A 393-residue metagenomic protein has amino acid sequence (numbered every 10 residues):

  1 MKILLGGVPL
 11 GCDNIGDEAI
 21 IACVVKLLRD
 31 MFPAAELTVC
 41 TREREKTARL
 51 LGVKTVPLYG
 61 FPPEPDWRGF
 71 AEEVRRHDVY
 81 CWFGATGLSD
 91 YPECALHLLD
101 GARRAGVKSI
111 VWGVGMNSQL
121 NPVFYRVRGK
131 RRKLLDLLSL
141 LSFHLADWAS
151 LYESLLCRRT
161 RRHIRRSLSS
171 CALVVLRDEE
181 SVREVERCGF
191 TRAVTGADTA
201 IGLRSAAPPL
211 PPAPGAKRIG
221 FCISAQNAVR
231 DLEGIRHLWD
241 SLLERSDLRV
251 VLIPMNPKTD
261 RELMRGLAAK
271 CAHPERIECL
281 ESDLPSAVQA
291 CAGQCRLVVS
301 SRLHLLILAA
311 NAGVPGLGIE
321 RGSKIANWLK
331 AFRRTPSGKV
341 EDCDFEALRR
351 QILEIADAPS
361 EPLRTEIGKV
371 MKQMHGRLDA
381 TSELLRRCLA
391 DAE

Functional and structural regions predicted by a protein language model:
M1-E393: Active-site anion-handling motifs in enzyme catalytic cores
